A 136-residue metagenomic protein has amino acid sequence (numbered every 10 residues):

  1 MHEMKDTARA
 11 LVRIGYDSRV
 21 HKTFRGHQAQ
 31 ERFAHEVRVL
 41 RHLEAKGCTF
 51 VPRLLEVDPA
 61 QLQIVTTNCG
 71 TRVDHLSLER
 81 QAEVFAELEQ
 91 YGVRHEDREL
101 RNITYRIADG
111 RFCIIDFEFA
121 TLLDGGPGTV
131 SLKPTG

Functional and structural regions predicted by a protein language model:
M1-H42: ATP-binding glycine-rich loop module of kinase domains
L11-R13, S18-K22, V39, V51 (+3 more regions): Short hydrophobic-acidic sequence motifs that mark active-site Asp/Glu residues
R25, A29-F33, V39-V84: Conserved structural core of kinase catalytic domains
E36, D97, D116: Acidic active-site catalytic centers that drive phospho-/nucleotidyl reactions and related ester hydrolyses
N68-Q90, G125-G136: An alpha-helical support segment within catalytic cores of ATP-dependent transferases
G70, L100, F119-L123: Short, glycine/acidic-enriched loop or turn micro-motifs at the edges of active sites
Q90-R94, R106-G136: C-lobe/activation-segment region of protein kinase-like
R98-Y105: Hydrophobic residue at the +6 position relative to the catalytic HRD Asp in the kinase catalytic loop
